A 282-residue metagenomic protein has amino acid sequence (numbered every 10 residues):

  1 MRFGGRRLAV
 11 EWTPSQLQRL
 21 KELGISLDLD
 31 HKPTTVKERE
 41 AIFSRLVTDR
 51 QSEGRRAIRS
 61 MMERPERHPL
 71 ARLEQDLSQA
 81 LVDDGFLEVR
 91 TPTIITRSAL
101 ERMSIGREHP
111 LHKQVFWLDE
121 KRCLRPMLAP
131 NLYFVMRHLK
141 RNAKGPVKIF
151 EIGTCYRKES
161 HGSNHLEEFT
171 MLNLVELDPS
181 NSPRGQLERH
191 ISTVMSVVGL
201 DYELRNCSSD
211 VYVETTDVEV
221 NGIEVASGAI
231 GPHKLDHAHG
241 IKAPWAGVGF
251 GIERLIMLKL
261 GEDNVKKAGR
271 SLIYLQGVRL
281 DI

Functional and structural regions predicted by a protein language model:
R2-H112: TRNA-binding/sensing appendages of the translation machinery
W12-L23, W117-I282: A translation/RNA-centric and nucleic-acid-associated enzymatic feature enriched in Class II aminoacyl-tRNA synthetases
